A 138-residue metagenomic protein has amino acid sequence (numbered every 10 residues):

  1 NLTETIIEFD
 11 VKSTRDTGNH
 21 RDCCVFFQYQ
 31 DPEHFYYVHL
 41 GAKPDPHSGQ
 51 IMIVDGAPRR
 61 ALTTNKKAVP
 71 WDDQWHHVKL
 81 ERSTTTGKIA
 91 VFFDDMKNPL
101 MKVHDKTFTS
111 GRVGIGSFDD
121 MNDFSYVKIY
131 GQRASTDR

Functional and structural regions predicted by a protein language model:
N1-D55: Secretory/extracellular carbohydrate-interaction modules and structurally similar beta-sandwich "look-alikes"
I7-F9, D73-F93: Short tryptophan-centered beta-strand motifs in secreted/extracellular beta-sheet-rich domains of glycan-recognition
F9, V127-Q132: Extracellular beta-strand elements of beta-rich domains used for carbohydrate recognition/degradation or cell-matrix
C24-F26, A90-F92, K128: Beta-strand signatures of extracellular beta-sandwich domains
D31, R82-T86, S117-D119: A generic beta-sheet turn/junction motif
E33-Y36, R59-T63, M96-K102, D137: Surface-exposed loop/edge segments in extracytoplasmic proteins
G56-H77: Short, aromatic/His-centered strand-loop micro-motif at the edge of beta-sheets
M101-Y126: Flexible glycan-contacting loops in extracellular carbohydrate-active proteins
